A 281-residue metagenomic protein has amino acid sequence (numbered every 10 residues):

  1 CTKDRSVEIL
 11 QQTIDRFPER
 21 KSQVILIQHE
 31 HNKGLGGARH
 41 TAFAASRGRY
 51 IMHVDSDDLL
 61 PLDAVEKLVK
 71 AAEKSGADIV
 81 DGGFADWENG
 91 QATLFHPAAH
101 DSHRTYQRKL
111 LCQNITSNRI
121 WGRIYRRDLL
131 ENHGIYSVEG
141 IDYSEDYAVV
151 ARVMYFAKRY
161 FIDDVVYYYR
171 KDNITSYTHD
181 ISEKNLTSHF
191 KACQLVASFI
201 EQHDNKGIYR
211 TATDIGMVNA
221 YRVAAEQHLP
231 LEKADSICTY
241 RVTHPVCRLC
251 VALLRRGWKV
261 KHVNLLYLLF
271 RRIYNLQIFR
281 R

Functional and structural regions predicted by a protein language model:
C1-H189: Nucleotide-sugar donor-binding/catalytic module of glycosyltransferases that assemble extracellular/cell-envelope
K3, H100, R104, H189 (+4 more regions): Intrinsic-disorder-associated interaction segments
I14-F17, H133, Y209, V263 (+1 more regions): Residue-level recognition of alpha-helix termini/interfacial anchor residues
S137-E139, H203-I208: Inter-helical turn/loop segments and adjacent helix faces that build the functional surface of alpha-helical bundle
V165-N173, H179-K206, A220-V246: Catalytic core of nucleotide-sugar-dependent glycosyltransferases
T211-V223: Amphipathic alpha-helical repeat scaffolds of TPR domains
L229-R281: Membrane-interface aromatic/basic loop that binds lipid-linked glycans or pyrophosphate carriers, typified by
